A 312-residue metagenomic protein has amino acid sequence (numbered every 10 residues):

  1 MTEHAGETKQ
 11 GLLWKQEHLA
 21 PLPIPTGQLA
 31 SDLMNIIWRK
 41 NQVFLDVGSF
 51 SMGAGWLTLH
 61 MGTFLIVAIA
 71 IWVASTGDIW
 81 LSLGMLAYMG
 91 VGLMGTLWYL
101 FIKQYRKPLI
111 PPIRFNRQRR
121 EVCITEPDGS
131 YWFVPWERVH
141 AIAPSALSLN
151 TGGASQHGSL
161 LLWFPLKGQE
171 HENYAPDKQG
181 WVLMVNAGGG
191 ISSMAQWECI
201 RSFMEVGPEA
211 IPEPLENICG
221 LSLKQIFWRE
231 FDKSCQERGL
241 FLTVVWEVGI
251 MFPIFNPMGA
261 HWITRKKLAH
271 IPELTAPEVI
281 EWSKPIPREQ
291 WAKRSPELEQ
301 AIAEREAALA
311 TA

Functional and structural regions predicted by a protein language model:
M1-M34: Short, non-transmembrane cytosolic segments of multipass membrane proteins
M34-M52, G158-F164: Short, hydrophobic/proline-enriched secondary-structure or compact coil segments at domain edges
F44-I110, R229-A312: Alpha-helical transmembrane spans
I102, P108-L109, V139-F164: Juxtamembrane cytosolic face of transmembrane helices
Y105-Q118, V122-E126, S130-F133: A contiguous catalytic/ligand-binding core that recognizes phosphate-bearing ligands
E121-V122, G129-L149: Phosphoinositide-dependent membrane-docking surfaces
T151-L221: A membrane-cytosol interface segment of integral membrane proteins
L215-Q236: Amphipathic alpha-helical surface "interface" segments used for docking/oligomerization or membrane association within
